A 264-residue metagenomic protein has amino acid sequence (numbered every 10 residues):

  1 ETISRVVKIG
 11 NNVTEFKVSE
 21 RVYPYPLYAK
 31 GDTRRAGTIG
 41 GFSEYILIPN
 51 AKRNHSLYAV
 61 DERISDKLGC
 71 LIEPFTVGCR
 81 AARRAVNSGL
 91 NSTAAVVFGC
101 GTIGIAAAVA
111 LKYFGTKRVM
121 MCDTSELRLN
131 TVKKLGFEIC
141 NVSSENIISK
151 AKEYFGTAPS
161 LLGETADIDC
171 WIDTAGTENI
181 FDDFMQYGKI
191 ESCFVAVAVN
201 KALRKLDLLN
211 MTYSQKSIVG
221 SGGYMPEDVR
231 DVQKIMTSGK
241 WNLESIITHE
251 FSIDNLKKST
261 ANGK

Functional and structural regions predicted by a protein language model:
E1-Y28, D61-R63: Glycine-rich beta-strand-centered segment in the early N-terminal region that forms part of a ligand/cofactor-binding
E20-R21, C100, Y113, C193: Residue-level marker of beta-strand positions
Y25-F98: NAD(P)H dinucleotide-binding glycine-rich loop of Rossmann-like/cofactor-binding domains, especially the beta1-alpha1
E62, V97-C100, K112-N179: Adenosine-nucleotide cofactor-binding segment
V77, I103, L111: Hydrophobic/small residue at the entry helix of a nucleotide-binding pocket
N91, L161-T165, V199-A202, W241-I246 (+1 more regions): C-terminal capping/lid region of NAD(P)-dependent oxidoreductase domains
T116, A175-S238: Glycine-rich phosphate-binding loop and adjacent beta-alpha segment of Rossmann(oid) nucleotide-cofactor-binding
D182-D183, P226-K264: C-terminal hydrophobic helical "lid"/dimerization subdomain of Rossmann-like NAD(P)H-dependent oxidoreductases
